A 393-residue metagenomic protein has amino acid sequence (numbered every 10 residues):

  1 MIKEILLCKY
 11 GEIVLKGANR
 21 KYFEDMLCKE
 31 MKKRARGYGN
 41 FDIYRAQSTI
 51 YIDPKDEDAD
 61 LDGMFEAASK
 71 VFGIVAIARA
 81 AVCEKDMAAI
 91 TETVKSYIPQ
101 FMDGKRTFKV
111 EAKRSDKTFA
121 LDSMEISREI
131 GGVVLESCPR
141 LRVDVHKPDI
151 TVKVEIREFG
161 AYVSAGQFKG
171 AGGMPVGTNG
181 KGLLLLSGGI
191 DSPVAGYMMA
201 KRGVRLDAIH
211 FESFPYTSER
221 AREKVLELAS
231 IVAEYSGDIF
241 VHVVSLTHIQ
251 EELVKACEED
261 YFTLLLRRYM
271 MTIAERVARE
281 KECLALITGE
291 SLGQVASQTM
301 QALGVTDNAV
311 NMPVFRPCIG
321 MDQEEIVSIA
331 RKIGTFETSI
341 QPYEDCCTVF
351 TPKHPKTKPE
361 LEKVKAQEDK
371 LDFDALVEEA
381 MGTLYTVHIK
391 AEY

Functional and structural regions predicted by a protein language model:
M1-L183, P193-I239, N308, K356-L361 (+2 more regions): RNA-binding accessory domains that recognize and position tRNA/RNA substrates
G11, G166, I209-F211, V244-T247 (+4 more regions): Generic beta-strand/beta-sheet core signal
E129-V134, Q167, G172-N179, Q250-E251 (+2 more regions): Active-site adenylate/phosphate-handling loop in enzymes that bind or generate adenylated species
D144, H242-V244, F315: General small-molecule cofactor/ligand-binding pocket signal
G189: Conserved G/P- and acidic residue-centered "switch" motifs that form tight phosphate/ATP-binding loops in soluble
A229-A256, D345: A conserved beta-strand->alpha-helix junction
Q294, P342-F350: Small/polar glycine-rich anion-binding or flexible loop at a beta-alpha turn
G334-P342: A short alpha-helix-loop-beta-strand transition element characteristic of N-terminal alpha/beta dinucleotide-binding
